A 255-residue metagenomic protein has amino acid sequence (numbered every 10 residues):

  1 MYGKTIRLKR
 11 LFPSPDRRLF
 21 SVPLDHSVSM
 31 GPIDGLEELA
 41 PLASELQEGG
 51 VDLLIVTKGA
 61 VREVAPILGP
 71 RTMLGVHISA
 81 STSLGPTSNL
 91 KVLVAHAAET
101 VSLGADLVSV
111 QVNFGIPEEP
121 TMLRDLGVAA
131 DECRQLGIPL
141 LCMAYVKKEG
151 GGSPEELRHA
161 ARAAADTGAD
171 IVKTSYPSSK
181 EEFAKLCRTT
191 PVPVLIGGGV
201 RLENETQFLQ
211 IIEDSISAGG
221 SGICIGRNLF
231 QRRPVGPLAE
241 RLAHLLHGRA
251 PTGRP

Functional and structural regions predicted by a protein language model:
M1-S14: N-terminal basic/disordered segments at the start of proteins
I6, R227-N228: Flexible, active-site-adjacent loop/turn segments at secondary-structure boundaries
S14, L19-I196, L202-I225, R232 (+2 more regions): Alpha/beta enzyme core
